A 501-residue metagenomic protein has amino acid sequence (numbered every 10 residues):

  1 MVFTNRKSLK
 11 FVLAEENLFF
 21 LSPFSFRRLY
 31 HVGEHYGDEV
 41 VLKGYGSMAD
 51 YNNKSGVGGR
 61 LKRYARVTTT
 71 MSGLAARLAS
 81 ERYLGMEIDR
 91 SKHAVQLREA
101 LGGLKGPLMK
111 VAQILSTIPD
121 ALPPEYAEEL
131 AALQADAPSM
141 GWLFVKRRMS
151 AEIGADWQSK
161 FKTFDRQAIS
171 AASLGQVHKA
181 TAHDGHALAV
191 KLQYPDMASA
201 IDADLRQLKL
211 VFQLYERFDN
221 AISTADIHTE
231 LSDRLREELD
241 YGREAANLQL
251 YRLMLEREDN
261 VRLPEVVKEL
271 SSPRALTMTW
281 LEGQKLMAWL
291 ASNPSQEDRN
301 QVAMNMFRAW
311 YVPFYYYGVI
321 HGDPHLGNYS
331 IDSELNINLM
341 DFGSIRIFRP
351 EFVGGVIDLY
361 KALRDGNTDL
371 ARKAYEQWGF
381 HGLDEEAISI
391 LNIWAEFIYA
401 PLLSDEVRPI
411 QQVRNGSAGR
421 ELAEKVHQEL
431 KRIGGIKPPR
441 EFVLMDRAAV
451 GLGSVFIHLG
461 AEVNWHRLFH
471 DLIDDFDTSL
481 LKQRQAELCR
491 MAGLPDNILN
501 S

Functional and structural regions predicted by a protein language model:
M1-V12: Extreme N-terminal basic, low-complexity initiation segments that serve as generic localization/processing leaders
S8, S22-S25: Serine residues within intrinsically disordered or low-complexity segments
V12, F26-Q176, D202-T224, E429 (+4 more regions): N-terminal accessory/targeting segments that precede structured cores
S47, Y51-L61, G85-V95, I118 (+4 more regions): Helix-rich C-lobe and terminal helical cap/extension of kinase-like folds
P124, A131-P138, S150, A198-R206 (+7 more regions): ATP-dependent phospho-/nucleotidyl transfer catalytic cores
Q176-A182: Conserved ATP phosphate-binding architecture of protein kinases
A187-Q193: Glycine-rich ATP phosphate-binding loop
D323-H325: Conserved catalytic-loop position in the HRD/HxD motif
